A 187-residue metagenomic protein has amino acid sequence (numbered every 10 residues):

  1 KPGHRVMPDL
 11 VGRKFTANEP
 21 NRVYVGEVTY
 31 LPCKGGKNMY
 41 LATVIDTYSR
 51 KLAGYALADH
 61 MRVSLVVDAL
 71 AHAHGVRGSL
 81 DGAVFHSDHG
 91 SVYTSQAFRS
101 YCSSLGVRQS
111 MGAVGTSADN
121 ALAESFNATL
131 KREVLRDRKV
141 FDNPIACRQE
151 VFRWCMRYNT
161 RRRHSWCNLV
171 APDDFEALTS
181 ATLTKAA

Functional and structural regions predicted by a protein language model:
K1-A187: Charged DNA-binding/catalytic regions of mobile-element recombinases
